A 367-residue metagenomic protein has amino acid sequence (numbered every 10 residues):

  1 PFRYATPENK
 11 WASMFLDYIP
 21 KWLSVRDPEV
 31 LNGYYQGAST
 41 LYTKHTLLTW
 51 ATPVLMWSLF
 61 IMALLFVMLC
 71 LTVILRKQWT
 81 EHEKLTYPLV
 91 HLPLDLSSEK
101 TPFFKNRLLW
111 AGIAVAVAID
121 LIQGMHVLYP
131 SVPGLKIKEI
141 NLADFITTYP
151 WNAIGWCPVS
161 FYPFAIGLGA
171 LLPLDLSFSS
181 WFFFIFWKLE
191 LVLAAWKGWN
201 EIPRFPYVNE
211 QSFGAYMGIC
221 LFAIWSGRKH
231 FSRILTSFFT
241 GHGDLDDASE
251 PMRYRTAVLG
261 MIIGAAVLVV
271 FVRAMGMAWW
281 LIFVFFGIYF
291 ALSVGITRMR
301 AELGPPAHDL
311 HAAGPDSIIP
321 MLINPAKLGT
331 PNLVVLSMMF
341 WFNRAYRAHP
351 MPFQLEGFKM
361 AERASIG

Functional and structural regions predicted by a protein language model:
P1-M351: Transmembrane-helix bundle segments that line or gate the permeation/cavity pathway in multi-pass membrane proteins
M360-G367: Long hydrophobic segments that form regular secondary structure
